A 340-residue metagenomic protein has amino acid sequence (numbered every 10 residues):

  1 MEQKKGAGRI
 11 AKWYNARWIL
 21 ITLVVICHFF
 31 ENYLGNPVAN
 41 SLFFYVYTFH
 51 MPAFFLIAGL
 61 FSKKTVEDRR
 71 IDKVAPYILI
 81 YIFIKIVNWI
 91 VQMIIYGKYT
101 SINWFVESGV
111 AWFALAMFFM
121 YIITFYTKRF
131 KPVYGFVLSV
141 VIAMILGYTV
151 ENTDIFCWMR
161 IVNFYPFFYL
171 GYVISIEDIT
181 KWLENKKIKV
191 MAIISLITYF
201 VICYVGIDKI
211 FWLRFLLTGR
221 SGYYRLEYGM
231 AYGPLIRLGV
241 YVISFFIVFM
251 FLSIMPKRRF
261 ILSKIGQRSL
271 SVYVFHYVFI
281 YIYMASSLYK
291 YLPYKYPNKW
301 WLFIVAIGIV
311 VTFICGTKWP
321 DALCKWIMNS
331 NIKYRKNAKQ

Functional and structural regions predicted by a protein language model:
M1-Q340: Alpha-helical transmembrane segments and their immediate juxtamembrane cytosolic regions
